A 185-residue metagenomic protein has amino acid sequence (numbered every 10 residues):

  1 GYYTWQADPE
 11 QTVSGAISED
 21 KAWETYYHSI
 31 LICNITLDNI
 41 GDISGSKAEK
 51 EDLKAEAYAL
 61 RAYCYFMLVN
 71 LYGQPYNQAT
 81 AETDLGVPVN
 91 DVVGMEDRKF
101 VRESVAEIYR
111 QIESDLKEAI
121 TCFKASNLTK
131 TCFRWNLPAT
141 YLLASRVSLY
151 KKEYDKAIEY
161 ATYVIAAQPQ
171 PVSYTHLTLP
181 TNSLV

Functional and structural regions predicted by a protein language model:
Y2-Y72, E103, T121-K124: Conserved, well-structured interaction surfaces
Y58, Y141, V147-S148: TPR/Sel1-like alpha-solenoid repeat signature
L71-A106, R110: Short coil/linker segments at helix-helix boundaries
I120-T121, I165-A166: Amphipathic alpha-helical segments of tetratricopeptide repeats
T175-T181: Conserved small/polar residues in nucleotide/adenosyl-binding loops
